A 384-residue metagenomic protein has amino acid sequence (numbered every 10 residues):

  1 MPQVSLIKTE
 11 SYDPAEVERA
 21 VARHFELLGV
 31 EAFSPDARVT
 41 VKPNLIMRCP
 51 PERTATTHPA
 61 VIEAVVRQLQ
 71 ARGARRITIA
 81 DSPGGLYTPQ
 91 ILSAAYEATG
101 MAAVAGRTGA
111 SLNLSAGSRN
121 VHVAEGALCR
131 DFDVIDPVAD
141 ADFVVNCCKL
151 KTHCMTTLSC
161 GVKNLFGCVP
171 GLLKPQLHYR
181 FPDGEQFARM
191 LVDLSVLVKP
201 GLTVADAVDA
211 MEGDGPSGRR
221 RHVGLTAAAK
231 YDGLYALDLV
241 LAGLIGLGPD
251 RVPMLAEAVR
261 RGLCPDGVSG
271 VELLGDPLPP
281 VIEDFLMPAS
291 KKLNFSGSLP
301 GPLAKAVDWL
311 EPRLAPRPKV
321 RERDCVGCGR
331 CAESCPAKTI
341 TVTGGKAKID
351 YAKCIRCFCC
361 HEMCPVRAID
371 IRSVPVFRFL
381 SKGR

Functional and structural regions predicted by a protein language model:
M1-E322, V326, A332-P336, T341-K346 (+3 more regions): N-terminal and secondary-structure boundary signal
I355-R356: Extended, alpha-helix-rich binding/interface surfaces that flank or overlap catalytic cores and mediate recognition
